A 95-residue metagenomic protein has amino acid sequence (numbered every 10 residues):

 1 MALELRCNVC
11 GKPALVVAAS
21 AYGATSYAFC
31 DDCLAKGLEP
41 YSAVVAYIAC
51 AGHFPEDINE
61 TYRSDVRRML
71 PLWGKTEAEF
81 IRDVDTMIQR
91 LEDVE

Functional and structural regions predicted by a protein language model:
A2-R6, S26: Short metal-coordination and nucleic-acid-contact micro-motifs, chiefly zinc-binding Cys/His arrays
C7-C10, C30-C33: Short cysteine-rich clusters marking metal-coordination/redox-active sites
K12-L15, L38: Short functional micro-motifs and their immediate structural scaffolds
V17-Y27: Short linker/helix segments within small regulatory modules
A18, D32, Y47, R68-M69: N-terminal start and proteolytic maturation junction detector
A24, A46-A49, T86, D93: Extended, non-membrane alpha-helical segments enriched in charged/polar residues
D32-G52: Short metal-binding segments enriched for Cys and/or His
E56-E95: Long, contiguous alpha-helical scaffold regions
